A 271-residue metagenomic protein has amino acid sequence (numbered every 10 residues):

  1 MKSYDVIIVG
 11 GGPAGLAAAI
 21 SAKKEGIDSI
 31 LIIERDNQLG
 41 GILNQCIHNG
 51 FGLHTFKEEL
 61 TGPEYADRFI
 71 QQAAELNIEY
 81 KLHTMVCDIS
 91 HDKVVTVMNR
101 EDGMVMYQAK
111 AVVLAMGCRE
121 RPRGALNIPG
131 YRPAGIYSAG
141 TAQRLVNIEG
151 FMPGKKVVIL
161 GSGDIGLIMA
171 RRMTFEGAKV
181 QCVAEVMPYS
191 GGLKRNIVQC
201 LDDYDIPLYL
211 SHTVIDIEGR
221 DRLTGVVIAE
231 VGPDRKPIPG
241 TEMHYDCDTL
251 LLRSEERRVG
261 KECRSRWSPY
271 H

Functional and structural regions predicted by a protein language model:
M1-E262: Residues forming the flavin
G260-H271: Positively charged, low-complexity/disordered segments
